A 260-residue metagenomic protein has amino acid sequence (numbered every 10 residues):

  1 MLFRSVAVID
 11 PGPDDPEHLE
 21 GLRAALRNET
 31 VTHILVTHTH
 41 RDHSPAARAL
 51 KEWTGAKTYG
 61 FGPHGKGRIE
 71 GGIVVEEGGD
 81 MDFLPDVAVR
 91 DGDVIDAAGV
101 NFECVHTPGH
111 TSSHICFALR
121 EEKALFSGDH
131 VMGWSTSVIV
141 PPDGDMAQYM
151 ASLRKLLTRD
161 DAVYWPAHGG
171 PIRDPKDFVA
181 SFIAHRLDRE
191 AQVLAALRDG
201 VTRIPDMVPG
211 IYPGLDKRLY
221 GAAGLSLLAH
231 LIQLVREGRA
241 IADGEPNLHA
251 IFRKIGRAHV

Functional and structural regions predicted by a protein language model:
M1-L2, H259: Short, small-residue-biased leader/transition segments that mark boundaries at the very start of proteins
V6, P11-N101, K123, G133: Active-site HxH/HxHxD metal-binding segment of metal-dependent hydrolases
V6-V8, P13-D15, V74-D86, N101-Q192: Metallo-beta-lactamase
L22, H168, V193, L234: Residue-level signal for inorganic ion chemistry
T37-H43, L50, H110, H168 (+2 more regions): Histidine-centered divalent metal-coordination motifs
S44, Y149, L153, L227: Aromatic/hydrophobic pocket-lining residues that form the small-molecule binding cavity in soluble enzyme cores
A195-R257: C-terminal regulatory/interaction regions
